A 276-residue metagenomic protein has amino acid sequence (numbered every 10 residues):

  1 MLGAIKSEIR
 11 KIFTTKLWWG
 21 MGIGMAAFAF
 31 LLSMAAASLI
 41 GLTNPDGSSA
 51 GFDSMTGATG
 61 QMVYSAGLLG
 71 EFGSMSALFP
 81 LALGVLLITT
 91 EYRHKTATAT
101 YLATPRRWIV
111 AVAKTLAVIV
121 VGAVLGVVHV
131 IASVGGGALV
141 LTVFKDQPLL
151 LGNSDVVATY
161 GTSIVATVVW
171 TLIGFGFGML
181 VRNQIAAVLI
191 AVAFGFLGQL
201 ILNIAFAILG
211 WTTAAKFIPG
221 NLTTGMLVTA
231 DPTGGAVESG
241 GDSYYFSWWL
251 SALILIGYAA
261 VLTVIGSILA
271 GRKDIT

Functional and structural regions predicted by a protein language model:
M1-A26: Aromatic- and glycine-rich beta-strand/loop motifs that create alpha-glucan
K11, T89, T100-L102, G174 (+1 more regions): Helix-capping/transition residues at the boundaries of transmembrane alpha-helices and the short helical linkers
T15-K16, P105-R107, R182-Q184: Short loop-to-helix capping motifs
W18, G22-A82, A111-R182, L200-A207 (+1 more regions): Secretory targeting signals
G22-A27, V188-G198, A215-I218: Central hydrophobic cores of alpha-helical transmembrane segments in multi-pass integral membrane proteins
L81-W108, T115: Transmembrane helix boundary and interhelical loop/hinge segments in multi-pass membrane proteins
E91, L180-V181, R272: Helix-loop interface residues and adjacent transmembrane-helix termini in multi-pass membrane transporters, primarily
L253-T276: Junction motif at the cytosolic side of a transmembrane helix
